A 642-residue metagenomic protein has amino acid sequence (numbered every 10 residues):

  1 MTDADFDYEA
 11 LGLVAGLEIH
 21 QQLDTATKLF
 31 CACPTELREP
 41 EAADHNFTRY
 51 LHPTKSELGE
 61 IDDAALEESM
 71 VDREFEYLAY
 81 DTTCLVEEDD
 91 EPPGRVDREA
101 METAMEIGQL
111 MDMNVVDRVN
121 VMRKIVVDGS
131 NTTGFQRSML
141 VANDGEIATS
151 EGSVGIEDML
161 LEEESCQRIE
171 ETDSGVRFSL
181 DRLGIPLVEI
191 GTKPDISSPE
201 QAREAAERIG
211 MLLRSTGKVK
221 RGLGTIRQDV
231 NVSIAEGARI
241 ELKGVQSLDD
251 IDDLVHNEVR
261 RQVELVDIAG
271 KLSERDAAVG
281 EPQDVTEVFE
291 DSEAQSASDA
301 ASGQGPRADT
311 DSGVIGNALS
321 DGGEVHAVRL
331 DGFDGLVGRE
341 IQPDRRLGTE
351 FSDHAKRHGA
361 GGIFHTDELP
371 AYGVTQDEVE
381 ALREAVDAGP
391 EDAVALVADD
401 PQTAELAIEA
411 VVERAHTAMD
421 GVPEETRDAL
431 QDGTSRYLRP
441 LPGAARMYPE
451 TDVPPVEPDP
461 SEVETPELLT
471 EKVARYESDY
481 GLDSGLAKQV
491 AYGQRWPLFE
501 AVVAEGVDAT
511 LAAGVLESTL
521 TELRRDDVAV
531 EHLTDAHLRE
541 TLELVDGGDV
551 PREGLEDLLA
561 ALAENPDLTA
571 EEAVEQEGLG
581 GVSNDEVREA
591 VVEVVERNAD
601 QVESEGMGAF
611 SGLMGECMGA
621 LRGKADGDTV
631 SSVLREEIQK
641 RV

Functional and structural regions predicted by a protein language model:
M1-T2, V642: Haloarchaeal acidic low-complexity proteome signature biased toward cell-envelope/secretome components but also
T2-V463: Basic, nucleic-acid-interacting segments
E9, G481, V503-A512, D549-V550 (+2 more regions): Structural motif
T225-E236, A318-H326, Q376-G389, R446 (+2 more regions): Core structural elements
M419, M447, L523-H532, L544-V545 (+1 more regions): M16/insulysin-pitrilysin zinc metalloprotease superfamily fold
Y437-L441, Y448-L482, A487-P497: Phosphate-sensing "switch" segment of ASCE/P-loop ATPases
V530-R539, R552-A620: Strongly charged, low-complexity linkers/loops
G608-V642: Short, amphipathic C-terminal "tail helix"
